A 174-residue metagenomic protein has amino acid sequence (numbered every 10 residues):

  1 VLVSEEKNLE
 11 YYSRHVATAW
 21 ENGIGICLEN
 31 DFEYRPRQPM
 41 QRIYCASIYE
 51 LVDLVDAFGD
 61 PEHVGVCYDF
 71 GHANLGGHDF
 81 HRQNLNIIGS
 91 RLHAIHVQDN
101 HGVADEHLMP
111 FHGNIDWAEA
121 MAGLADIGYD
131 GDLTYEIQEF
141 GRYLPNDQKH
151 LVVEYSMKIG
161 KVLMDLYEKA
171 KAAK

Functional and structural regions predicted by a protein language model:
V1-L2, L28-R42: Active-site-proximal beta-alpha loop/turn segments in soluble metabolic enzymes
V1-N8, Y12: Hydrophobic alpha-helical segments and helix pairs
S13-R14, G25, Q38-P39, C45-K174: Histidine-acidic metal/acid-base catalytic patches
